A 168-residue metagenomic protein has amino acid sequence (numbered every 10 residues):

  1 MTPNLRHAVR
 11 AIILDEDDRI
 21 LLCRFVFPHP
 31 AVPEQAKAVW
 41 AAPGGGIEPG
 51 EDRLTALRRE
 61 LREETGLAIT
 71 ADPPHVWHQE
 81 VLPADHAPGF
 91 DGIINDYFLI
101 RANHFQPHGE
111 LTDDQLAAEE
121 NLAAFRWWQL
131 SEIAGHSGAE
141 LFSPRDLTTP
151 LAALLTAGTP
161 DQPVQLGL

Functional and structural regions predicted by a protein language model:
M1-A41, L54: N-terminal strand-loop-strand
P3-N4, E34-V39, P88-I94, A117-L122: A generic structural micro-feature
I13, L99-R101, R126-Q129: Short, well-ordered beta-strand micro-motif
C23, G50, I133-H136: Residues that scaffold the ATP/ADP-binding catalytic core of kinase and kinase-like folds
A38-W40, Q106-L168: Nudix hydrolase/Nudix homology domain
A42-V76: The catalytic Nudix box helix
I47, I69, A102, L130-I133: Hydrophobic pocket-lining residues within nucleotide cofactor-binding pockets
G66-D114: Active-site segment of metal-dependent pyrophosphate-handling enzymes, primarily the Nudix hydrolase catalytic core
